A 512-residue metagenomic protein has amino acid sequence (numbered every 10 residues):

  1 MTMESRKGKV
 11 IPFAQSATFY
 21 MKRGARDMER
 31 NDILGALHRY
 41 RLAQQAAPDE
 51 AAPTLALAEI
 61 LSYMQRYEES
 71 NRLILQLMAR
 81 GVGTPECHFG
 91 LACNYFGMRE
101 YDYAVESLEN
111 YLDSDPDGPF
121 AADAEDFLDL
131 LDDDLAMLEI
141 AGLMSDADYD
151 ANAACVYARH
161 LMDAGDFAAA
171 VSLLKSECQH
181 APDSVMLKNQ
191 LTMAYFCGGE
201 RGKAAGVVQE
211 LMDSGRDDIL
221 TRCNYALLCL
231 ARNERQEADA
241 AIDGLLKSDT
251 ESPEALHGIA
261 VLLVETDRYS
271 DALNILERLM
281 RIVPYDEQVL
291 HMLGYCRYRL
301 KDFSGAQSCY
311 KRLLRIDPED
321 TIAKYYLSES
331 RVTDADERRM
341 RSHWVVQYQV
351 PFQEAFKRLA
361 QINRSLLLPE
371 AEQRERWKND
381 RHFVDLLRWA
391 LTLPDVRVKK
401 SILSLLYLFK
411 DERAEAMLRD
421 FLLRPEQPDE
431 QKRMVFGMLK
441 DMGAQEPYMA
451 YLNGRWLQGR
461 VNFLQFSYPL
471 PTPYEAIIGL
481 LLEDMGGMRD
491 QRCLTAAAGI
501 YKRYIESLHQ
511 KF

Functional and structural regions predicted by a protein language model:
Q15-A46, Y63, D146-H180, Q190 (+1 more regions): Alpha-helical segment of the N-proximal tetratricopeptide repeat
K22, A56, G90, D123-F127 (+6 more regions): Canonical tetratricopeptide repeat
E29, Y63, G97, F127-L130 (+8 more regions): Register position in tetratricopeptide repeats
P48, V82, P116, P182 (+4 more regions): Short coil turns that delineate tetratricopeptide repeat
P53, C87, A121-A124, A153 (+5 more regions): TPR alpha-solenoid repeat register
F96-D133, K247-E251, R281, F303-R339 (+3 more regions): TPR/TPR-like (Sel1-like) alpha-helical repeat modules
Q307, D380-T392, D411-L423, A444-N453: Amphipathic alpha-helical scaffolding segments comprising HEAT/armadillo-like alpha-solenoid repeats
